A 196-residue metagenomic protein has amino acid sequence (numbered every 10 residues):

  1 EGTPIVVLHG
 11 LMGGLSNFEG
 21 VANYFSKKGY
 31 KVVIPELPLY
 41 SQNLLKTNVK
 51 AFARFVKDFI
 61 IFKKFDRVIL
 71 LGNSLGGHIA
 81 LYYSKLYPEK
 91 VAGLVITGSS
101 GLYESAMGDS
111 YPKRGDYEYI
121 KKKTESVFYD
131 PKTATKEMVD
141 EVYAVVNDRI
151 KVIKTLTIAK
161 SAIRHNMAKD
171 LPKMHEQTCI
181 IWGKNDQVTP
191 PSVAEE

Functional and structural regions predicted by a protein language model:
G2, I61-R67, P88-E89, H175-E176: Active-site acidic short loop of glycosyltransferases
G2-Q42: Conserved HGGG/HGGXW glycine-rich cap/lid loop of the alpha/beta-hydrolase fold
H9-L11, V68, G72-G77: Conserved alpha/beta-hydrolase "nucleophile elbow" surrounding the catalytic nucleophile
N17-E19, L37, Q42-T47, S105-M107 (+1 more regions): Conserved catalytic-core motifs of eukaryotic protein kinase domains, centered on the activation segment
N23-K27, K173-E196: Conserved loop-alpha-helix segment in the C-terminal half of the alpha/beta-hydrolase fold that carries the catalytic
K27, K31-L71: Active-site loop/oxyanion-hole signature of alpha/beta-hydrolase fold enzymes
H78-L86, K90-K122: Flexible "cap/lid" loop of the alpha/beta hydrolase fold
R114-T178: Conserved alpha/beta-hydrolase catalytic His-Asp/Glu region
